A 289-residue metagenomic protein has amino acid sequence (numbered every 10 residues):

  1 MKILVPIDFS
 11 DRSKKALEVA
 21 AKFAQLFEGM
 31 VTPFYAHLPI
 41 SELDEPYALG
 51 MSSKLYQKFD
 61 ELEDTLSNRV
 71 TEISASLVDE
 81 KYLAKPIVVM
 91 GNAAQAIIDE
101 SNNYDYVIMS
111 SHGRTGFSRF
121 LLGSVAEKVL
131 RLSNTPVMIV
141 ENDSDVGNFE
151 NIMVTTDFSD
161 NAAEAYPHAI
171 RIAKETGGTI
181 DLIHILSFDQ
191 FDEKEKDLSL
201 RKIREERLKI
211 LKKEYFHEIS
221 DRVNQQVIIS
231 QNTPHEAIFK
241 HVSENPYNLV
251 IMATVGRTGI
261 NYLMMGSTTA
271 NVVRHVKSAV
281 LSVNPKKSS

Functional and structural regions predicted by a protein language model:
M1-S53, E100, N151-L198, F216-N224 (+2 more regions): Small/aliphatic-rich secondary-structure junction motif
A16, L66, A165, R204-L208 (+1 more regions): Hydrophobic alpha-helical membrane-association signature
A21, T71, E127, I170 (+3 more regions): Active-site phosphate/pyrophosphate- and oxyanion-stabilizing loops and adjacent acidic/basic residues in soluble
L26, A96-D145, K240-S289: Gly/Ser-rich helix-loop-strand patches that form or flank binding pockets for ribonucleotide-derived cofactors
T32-F34, K85-V89, M138, I183 (+2 more regions): General small-molecule cofactor/ligand-binding pocket signal
L38, N68, E72-V107, H217-V250 (+2 more regions): Structural beta-alpha unit
S52-N68, S199-R207: A short acidic, glycine-rich active-site loop that binds or catalyzes chemistry on phosphate/adenosine moieties
